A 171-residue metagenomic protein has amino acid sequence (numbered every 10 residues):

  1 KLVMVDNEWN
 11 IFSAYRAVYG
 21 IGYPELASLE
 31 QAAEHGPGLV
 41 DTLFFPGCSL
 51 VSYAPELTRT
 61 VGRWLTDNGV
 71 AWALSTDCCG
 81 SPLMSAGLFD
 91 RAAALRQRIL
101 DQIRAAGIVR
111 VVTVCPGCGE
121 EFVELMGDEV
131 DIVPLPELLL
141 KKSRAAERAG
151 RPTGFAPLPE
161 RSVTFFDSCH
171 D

Functional and structural regions predicted by a protein language model:
K1-V130, K142-A146, G150: Iron-sulfur-cluster electron-transfer modules
P46, P136, D167: A cross-domain feature marking catalytic cores of carbohydrate-active enzymes and several ubiquitous metabolic/repair
P116-G117, L138, R161: Short glycine-enriched loops at secondary-structure junctions
P134-K141: Short, acidic/turn-prone active-site loops that include or flank metal/cofactor- and phosphate-binding residues
E147-D171: Redox cofactor-anchoring modules in respiratory/redox and cofactor-processing assemblies
